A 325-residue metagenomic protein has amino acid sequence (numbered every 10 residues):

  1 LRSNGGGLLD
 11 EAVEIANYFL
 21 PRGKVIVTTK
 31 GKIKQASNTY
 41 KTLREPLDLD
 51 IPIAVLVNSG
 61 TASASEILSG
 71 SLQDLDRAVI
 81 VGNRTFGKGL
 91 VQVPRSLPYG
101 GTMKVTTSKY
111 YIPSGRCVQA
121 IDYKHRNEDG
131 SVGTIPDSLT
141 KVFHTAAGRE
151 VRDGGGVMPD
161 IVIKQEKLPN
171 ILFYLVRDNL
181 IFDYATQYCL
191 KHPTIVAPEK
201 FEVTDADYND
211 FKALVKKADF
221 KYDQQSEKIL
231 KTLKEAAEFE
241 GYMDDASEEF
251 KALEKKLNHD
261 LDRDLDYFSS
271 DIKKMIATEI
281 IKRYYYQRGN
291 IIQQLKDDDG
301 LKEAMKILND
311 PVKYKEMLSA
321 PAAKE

Functional and structural regions predicted by a protein language model:
L1-N4: Short acidic catalytic loops
G6-L56, G60-S63, L90-S96, Y111: Gly/Ser/Thr-rich loop/hinge elements
E14-N17, S69-D74: Short, solvent-exposed amphipathic alpha-helical segments in soluble enzyme and RNA/protein-processing domains
Y18, R22-V25, L75-A78, E279 (+2 more regions): Conserved, well-folded catalytic cores of nucleic-acid-processing and energy-transducing macromolecular machines
F19, I53, L72, G115 (+2 more regions): Terminal peptide-recognition signature
A64, G70, D76-R77, V81-N83 (+2 more regions): Polar, glycine-rich mid-to-C-terminal structural blocks that act as macromolecule-binding/assembly scaffolds
C117-E325: Conserved functional hotspot residues or short segments at active or partner-binding sites across diverse domains
